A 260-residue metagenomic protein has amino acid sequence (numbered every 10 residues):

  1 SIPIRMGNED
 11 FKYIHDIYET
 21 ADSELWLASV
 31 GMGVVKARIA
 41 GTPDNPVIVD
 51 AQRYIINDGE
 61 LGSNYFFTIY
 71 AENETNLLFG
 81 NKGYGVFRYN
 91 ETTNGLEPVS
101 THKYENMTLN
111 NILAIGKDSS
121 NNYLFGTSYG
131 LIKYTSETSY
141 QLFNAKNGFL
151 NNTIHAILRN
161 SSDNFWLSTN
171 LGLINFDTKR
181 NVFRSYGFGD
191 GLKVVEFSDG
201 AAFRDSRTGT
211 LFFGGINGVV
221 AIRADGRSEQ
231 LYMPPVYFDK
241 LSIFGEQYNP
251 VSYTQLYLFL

Functional and structural regions predicted by a protein language model:
R5-Y13, D44-V47, D58-N64, Y104-I112 (+2 more regions): Residue-level "micro-hotspots" composed of small/polar
F11-I17, L25-V30, L61-F67: Solenoidal tandem-repeat scaffolds enriched in leucines and small polar residues
E19-D22, A71-E74, K117-S120, R159-S162 (+1 more regions): Residue-level detector of Asp-centered blade-edge/turn motifs that repeat once per structural unit in beta-propeller
E24-L27, N76-F79, N122-F125, N164-L167 (+1 more regions): Conserved beta-propeller blade signature
V30-V34, K82-V86, S128-I132, N170-I174 (+1 more regions): Loop/turn residues immediately N-terminal
R38-P43, N90-N94, T135-S139, D177-N181 (+1 more regions): Short loop/turn segments that connect beta-strands within beta-propeller blades
